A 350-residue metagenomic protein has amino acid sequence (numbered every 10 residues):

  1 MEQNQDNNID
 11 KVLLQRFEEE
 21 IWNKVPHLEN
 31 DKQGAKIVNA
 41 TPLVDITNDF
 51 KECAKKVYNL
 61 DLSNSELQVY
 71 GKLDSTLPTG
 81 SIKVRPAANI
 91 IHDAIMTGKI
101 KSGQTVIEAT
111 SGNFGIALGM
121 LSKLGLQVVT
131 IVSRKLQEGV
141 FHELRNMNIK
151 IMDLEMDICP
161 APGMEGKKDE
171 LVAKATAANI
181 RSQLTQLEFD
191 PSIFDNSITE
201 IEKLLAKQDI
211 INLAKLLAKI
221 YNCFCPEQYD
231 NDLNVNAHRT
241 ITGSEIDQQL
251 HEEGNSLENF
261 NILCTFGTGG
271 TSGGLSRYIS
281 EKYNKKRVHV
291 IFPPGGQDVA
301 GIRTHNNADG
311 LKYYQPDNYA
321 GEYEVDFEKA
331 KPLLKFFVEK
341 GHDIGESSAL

Functional and structural regions predicted by a protein language model:
M1-L350: PLP-dependent amino-acid enzyme catalytic core
